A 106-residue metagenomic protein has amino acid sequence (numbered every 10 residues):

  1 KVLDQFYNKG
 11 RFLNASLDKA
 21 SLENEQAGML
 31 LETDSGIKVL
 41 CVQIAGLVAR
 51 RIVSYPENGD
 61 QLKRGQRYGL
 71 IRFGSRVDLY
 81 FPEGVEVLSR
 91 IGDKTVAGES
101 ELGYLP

Functional and structural regions predicted by a protein language model:
K1-Q61, R67, F73-V77, F81-R90 (+1 more regions): Cytosolic, membrane-proximal regulatory domains of ion/volume homeostasis and mechanosensation machinery
P106: Short arginine-rich
